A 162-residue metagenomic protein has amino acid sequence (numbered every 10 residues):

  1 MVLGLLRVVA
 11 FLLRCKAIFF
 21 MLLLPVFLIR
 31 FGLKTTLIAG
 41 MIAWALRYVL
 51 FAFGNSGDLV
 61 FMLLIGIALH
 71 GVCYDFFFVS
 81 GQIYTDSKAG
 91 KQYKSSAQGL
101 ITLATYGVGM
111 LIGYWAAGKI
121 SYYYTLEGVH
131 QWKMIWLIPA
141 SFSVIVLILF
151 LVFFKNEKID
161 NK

Functional and structural regions predicted by a protein language model:
M1-C15, F61-M62, G99, K133-M134: Loop-to-transmembrane helix entry
L3-G4, A89-T102: Loop-to-transmembrane helix entry/capping segments in MFS-fold secondary transporters and related SLC/MFSD carriers
F19-L33, S121-Y122: Helix-to-loop junctions at the C-terminal end of transmembrane segments in multipass secondary transporters
I42-S56, L151: C-terminal ends and interior cores of transmembrane alpha-helices in multi-pass membrane transporters/permeases
A52-G66: Helix-loop junctions at membrane interfaces in 12-TM secondary transporters
F76-G90: Intracellular juxtamembrane helix-capping segments at the cytosolic ends of symmetry-related transmembrane helices
G118-S143: A membrane-interface helix-boundary motif in multi-pass transporters
I135-K162: Multi-pass alpha-helical transporter architecture, strongest for 12-TM Major Facilitator/SLC carriers used
